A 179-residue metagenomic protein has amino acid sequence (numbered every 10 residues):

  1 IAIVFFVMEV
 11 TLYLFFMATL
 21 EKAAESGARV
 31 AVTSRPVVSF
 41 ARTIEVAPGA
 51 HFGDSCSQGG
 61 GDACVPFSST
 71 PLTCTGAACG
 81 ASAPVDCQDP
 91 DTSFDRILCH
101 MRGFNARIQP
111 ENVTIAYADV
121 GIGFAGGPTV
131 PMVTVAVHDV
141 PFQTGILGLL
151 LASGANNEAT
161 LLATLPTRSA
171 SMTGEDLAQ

Functional and structural regions predicted by a protein language model:
I1-L12: N-terminal single-pass transmembrane signal-anchor helix
F6, A18-K22, L165: An amphipathic alpha-helix/helix-turn recognition signal
T11-G27: Amphipathic, non-membrane alpha-helical segments that mediate helix-helix packing for oligomeric assemblies
E25-Q179: Short, conserved structural patches
